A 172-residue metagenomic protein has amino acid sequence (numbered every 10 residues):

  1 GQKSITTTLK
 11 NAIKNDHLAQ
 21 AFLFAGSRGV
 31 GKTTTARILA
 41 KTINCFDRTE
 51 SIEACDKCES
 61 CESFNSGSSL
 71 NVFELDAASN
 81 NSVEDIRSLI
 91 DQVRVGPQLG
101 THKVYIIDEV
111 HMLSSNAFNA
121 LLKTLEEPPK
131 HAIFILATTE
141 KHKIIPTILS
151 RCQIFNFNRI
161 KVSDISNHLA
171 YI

Functional and structural regions predicted by a protein language model:
G1-I154, N158-Y171: P-loop/Walker A NTP-binding region and its immediately flanking N-terminal helices in P-loop NTPase folds
